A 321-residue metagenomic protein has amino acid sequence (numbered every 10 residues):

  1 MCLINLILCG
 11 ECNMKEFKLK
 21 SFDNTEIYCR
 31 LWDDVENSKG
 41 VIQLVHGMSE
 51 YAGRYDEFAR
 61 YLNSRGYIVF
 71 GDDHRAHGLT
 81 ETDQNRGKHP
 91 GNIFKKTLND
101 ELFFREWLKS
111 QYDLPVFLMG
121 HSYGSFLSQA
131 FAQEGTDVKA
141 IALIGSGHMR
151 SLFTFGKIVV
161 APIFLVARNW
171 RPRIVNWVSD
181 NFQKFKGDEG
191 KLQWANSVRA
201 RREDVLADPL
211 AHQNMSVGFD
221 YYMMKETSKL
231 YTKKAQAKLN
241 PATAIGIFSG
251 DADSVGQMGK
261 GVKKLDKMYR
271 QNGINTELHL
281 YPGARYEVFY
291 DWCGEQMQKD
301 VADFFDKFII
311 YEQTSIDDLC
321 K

Functional and structural regions predicted by a protein language model:
M14-D34: N-terminal cap/lid segment of alpha/beta-hydrolase-fold proteins
G47-E50, D251: Active-site glycine-rich loops that stabilize anionic/oxyanionic intermediates across multiple enzyme folds
A59-Q84: Conserved alpha/beta-hydrolase
P90-K109: Alpha/beta-hydrolase active-site loop
S128-H212: Alpha/beta-hydrolase-fold enzymes
I247-S249: Short beta-strand/loop motif that positions the catalytic acidic residue of the alpha/beta-hydrolase fold
S254-K264: Conserved alpha/beta-hydrolase "acid-adjacent" motif
N272-K321: Catalytic active-site module of serine/aspartate enzymes centered on a nucleophile-bearing elbow/loop
